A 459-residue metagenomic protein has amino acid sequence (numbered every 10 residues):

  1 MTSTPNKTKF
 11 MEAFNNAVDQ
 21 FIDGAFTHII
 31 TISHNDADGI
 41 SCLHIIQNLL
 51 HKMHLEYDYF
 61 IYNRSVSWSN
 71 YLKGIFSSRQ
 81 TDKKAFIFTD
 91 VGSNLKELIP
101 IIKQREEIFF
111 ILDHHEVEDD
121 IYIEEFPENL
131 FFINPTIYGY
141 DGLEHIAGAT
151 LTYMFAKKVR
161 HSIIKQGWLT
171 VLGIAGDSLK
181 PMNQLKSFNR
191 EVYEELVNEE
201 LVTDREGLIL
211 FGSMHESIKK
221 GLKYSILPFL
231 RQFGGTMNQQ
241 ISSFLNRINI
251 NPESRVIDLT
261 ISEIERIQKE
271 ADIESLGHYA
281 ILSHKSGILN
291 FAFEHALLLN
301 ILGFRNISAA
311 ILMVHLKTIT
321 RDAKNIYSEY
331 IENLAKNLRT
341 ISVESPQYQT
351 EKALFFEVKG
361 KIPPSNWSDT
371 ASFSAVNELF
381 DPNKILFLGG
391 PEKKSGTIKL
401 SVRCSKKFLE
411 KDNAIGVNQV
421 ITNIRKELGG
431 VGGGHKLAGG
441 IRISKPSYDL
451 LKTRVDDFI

Functional and structural regions predicted by a protein language model:
M1-L298, L302-I459: Replace "Mg2+/Mn2+-dependent" with "divalent metal-dependent
